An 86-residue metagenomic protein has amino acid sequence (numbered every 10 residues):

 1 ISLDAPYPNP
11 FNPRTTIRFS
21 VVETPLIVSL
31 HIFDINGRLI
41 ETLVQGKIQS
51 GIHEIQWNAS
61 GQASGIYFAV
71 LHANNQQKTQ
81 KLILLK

Functional and structural regions predicted by a protein language model:
I1-Y7, F11-K86: C-terminal outer-membrane/trafficking sorting elements
